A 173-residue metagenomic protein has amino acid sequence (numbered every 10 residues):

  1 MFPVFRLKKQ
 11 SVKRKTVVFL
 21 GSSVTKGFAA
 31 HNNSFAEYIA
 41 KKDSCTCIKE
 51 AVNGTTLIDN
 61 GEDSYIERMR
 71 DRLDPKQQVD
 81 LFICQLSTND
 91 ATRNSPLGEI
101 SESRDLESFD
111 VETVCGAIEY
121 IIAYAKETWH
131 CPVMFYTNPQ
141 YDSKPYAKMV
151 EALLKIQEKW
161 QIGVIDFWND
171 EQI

Functional and structural regions predicted by a protein language model:
M1-F19: Membrane/wall-proximal cationic-aromatic binding patches
Q10-V12, K76, K126-W129: Short, conserved loop/helix-junction motifs that constitute active-site signature segments in enzyme catalytic cores
K13-V18, V24-S108: Conserved SGNH/GDSL esterase-like catalytic core that processes O-acyl groups on lipids and polysaccharides
L20-G21, Y136: Short hydrophobic segments within beta-strands
A30-S34, S108-G116, S143-A147: Soluble non-cytosolic domains of exported or imported proteins
I39-A40, A125-K126, I156-Q157, I162: A generic structural signal for well-ordered alpha-helical segments
I118-I122, V150: Generic structural signal for well-ordered alpha-helices, preferentially at hydrophobic/aromatic core positions
C131, Y136-Q172: Substrate-gating cap/lid alpha-helix
